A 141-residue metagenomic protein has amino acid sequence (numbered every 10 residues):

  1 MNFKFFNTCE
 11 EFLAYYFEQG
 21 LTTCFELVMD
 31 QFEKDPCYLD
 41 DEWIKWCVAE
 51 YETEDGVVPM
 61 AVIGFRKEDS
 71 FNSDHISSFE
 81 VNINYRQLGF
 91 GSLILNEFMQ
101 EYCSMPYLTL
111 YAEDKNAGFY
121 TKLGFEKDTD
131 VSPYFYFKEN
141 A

Functional and structural regions predicted by a protein language model:
M1-C37, D55: Short amphipathic alpha-helix that is part of the acyltransferase structural core
T8, Y111-N116, E126-A141: C-terminal "cap" of GNAT-fold acetyltransferases
P36-Y51, H75: A short helix-loop-beta-strand connector motif used in the catalytic cores of GNAT acetyltransferases and, in some
W46-V48, G56-K67, S73-E80: Conserved beta-strand in the GNAT
Y85-E97: Conserved acetyl-CoA pyrophosphate-binding loop and the N-cap/start of the following alpha-helix in GNAT-like
E101-E113: Conserved GNAT acetyl-CoA-binding A-motif
